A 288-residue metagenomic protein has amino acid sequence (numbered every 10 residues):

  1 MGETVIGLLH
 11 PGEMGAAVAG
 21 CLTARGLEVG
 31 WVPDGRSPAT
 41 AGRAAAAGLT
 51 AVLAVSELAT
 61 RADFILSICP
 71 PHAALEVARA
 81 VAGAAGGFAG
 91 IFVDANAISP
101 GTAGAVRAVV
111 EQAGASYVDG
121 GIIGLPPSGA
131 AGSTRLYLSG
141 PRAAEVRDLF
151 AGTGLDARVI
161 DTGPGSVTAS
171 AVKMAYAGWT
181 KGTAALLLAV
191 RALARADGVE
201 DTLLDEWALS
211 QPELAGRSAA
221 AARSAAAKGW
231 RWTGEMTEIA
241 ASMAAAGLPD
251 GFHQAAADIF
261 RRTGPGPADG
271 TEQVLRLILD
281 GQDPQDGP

Functional and structural regions predicted by a protein language model:
M1-T60, F64, A89: NAD(P)+-binding Rossmann beta1-loop-alpha1 motif at the extreme N-terminus of oxidoreductases
I6, I98-T180: Rossmann-fold dinucleotide-binding core
L27, L49, A115, L155 (+1 more regions): Short phosphate-binding/catalytic loops that engage adenosine nucleotides
V55-Y117: Rossmann-fold NAD(P) dinucleotide-binding segment
A171-T271: Helical "substrate-binding/catalytic lid" subdomain of Rossmann-like NAD(P)-dependent dehydrogenases/reductases
R261-P288: NAD(P)-dependent dehydrogenase/reductase Rossmann-like domain
